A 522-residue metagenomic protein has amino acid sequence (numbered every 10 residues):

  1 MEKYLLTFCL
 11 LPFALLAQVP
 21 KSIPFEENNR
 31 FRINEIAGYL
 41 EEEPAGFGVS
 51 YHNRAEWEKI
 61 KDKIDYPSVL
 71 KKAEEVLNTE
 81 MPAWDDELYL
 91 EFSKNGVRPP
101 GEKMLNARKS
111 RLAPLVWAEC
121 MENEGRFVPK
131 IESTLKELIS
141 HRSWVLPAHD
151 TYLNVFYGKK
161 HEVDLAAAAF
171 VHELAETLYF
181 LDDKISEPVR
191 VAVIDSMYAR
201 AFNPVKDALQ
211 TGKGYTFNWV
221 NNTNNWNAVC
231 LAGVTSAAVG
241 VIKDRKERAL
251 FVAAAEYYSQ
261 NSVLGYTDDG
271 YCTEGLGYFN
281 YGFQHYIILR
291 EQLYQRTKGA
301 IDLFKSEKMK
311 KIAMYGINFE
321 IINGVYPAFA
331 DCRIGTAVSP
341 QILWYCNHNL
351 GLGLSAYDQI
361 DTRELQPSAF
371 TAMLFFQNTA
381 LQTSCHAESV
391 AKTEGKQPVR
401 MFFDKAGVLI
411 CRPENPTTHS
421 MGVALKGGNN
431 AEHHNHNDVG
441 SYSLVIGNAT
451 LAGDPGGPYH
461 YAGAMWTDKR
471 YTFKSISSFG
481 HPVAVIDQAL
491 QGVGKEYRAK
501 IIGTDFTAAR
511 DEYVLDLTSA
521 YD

Functional and structural regions predicted by a protein language model:
M1-S22: Bacterial Sec-dependent N-terminal signal peptides
Q18, G463-D522: CBM-like, beta-strand-rich accessory domains located in the C-terminal region of large, secreted polysaccharide-active
Q18-S68, N106, P114-C120: Extreme N-terminal leader/anchor segments
R54-A55, E102-V325: Aromatic-lined, polymer-binding surfaces characteristic of secreted/periplasmic polysaccharide-degrading enzymes
E58-A107, W117-M121, N430: Asp/Glu-centered strand-loop micro-motifs enriched in Gly/Pro and often flanked by an aromatic residue
F283-L451, T504-A508: Carbohydrate-active enzyme catalytic cores, enriched for enzymes that act on polyanionic acidic polysaccharides
T418, A431, P458-H460, Y521: Short, surface-exposed beta-strand-loop junctions and turns on beta-sheet-rich folds
A452-M465: Cytochrome P450 core scaffold surrounding the K-helix E-X-X-R motif and the conserved "meander" helix-loop region
